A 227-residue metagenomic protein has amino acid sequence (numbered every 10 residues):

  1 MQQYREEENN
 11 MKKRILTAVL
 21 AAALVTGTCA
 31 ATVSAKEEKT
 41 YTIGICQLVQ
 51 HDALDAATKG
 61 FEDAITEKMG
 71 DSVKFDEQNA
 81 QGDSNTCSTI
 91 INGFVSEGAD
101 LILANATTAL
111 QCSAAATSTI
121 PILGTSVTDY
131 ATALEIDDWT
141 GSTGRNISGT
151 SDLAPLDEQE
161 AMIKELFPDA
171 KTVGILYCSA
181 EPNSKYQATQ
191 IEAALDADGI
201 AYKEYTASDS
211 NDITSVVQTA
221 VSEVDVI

Functional and structural regions predicted by a protein language model:
M1-N10: Short, Lys/Arg-enriched N-terminal segments with co-localized hydrophobic residues within the first ~10-30 amino acids
T28-E38: Sec-dependent signal peptide cleavage junction
T40-G70, D76-C87, A180-S184: Extracytoplasmic "Venus flytrap"
I43-I45, F61, S148-L195: An alpha-beta-alpha
G44-C46, V95-T107, L123-T125, V173-L176 (+2 more regions): Periplasmic-binding protein-like
K74-S96, T206-A220: Structural motif
N79-D137: Beta-alpha junction/loop-to-helix N-cap segments that form part of ligand/metal-binding clefts
P182-I227: Pocket-lining segment of extracytoplasmic ligand-binding domains
